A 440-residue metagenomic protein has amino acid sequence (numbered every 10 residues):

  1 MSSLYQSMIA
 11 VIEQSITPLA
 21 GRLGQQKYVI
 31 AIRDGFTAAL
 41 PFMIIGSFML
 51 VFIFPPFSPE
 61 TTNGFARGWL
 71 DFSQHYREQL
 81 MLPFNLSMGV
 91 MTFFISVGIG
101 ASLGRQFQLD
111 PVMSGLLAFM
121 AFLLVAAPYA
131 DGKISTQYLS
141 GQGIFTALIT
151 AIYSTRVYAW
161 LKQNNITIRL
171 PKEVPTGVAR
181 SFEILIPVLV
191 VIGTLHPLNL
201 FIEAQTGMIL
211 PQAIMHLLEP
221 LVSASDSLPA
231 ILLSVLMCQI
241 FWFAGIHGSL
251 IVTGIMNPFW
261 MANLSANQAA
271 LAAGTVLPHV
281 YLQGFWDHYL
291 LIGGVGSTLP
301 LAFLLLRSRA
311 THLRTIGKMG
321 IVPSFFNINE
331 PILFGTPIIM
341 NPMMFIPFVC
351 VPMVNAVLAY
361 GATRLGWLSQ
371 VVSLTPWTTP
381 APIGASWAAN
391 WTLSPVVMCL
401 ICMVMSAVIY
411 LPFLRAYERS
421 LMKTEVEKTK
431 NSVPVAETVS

Functional and structural regions predicted by a protein language model:
S2-L23, T62-A66, Q268-G274, M319 (+1 more regions): Transmembrane alpha-helical segments and their short flanking loops that form helix-hairpins/helix-helix interfaces
G21, Q25-N165, I339: Early transmembrane hairpin of solute transport permeases
I44-F72, I202-L221, H247-W260, L365-L374: Interfacial/capping segments of alpha-helical transmembrane domains
I45, T92, S96, G100 (+26 more regions): Alpha-helical transmembrane segments in multi-pass membrane proteins
G68-E78, F182-V188, E219-L233, A266-L277 (+1 more regions): Membrane-interfacial loop-to-helix junctions in multi-pass transporters
E78-I95, A224-A244, L277-G296, A385-V408: Hydrophobic alpha-helical transmembrane segments
P111, A127-P229: Membrane-interface helix-loop-helix junctions at boundaries between adjacent transmembrane segments
A262-P352: Helix-loop-helix junctions within the multi-pass membrane cores of secondary transporters/permeases
